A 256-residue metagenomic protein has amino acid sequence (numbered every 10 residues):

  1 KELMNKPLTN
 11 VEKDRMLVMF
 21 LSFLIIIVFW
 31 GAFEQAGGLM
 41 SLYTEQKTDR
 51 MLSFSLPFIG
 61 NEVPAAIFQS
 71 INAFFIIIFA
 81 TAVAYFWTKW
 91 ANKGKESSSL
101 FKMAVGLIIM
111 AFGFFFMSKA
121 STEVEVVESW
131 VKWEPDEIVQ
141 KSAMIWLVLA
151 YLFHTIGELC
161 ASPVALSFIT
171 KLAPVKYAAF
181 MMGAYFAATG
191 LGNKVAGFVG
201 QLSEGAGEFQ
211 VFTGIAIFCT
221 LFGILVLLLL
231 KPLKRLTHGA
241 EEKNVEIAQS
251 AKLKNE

Functional and structural regions predicted by a protein language model:
K1-S41, E45-L52, A82-V83, W87-K93 (+1 more regions): Intracellular loop-helix junctions on the cytosolic face of multi-pass helical membrane proteins
G37, Y151, L159-P174: Intracellular juxtamembrane helix-capping segments at the cytosolic ends of symmetry-related transmembrane helices
S53-K93, V105-F114: Transmembrane alpha-helices of Major Facilitator/SLC transporters
E62-V63, M144-I145, V175-A184: Loop-to-transmembrane helix entry/capping segments in MFS-fold secondary transporters and related SLC/MFSD carriers
Q69-T81, A179-A196: Glycine-rich segments within core transmembrane alpha-helices of 12-TM secondary carriers
T88, M103-V139: C-terminal ends and interior cores of transmembrane alpha-helices in multi-pass membrane transporters/permeases
V105, F209-K231: Symmetry-related core transmembrane helices of the 12-TM Major Facilitator Superfamily/SLC fold
F112-F115, K119, G190-A206, L228: A gly/Pro-rich, aromatic-decorated transmembrane alpha-helix motif that marks the paired, flexible gating helices
